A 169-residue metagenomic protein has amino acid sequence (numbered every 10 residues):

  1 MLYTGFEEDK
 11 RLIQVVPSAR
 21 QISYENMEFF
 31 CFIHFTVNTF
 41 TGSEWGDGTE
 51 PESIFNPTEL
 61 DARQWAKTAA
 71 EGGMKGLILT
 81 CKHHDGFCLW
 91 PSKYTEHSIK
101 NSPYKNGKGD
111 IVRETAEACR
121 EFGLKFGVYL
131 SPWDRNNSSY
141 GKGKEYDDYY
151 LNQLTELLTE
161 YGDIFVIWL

Functional and structural regions predicted by a protein language model:
L2-L169: Mature catalytic domains of secreted/periplasmic carbohydrate-active enzymes
